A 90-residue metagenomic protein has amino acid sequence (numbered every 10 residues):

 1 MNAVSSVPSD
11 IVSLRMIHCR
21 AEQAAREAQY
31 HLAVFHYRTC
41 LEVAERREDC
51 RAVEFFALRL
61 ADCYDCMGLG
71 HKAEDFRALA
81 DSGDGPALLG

Functional and structural regions predicted by a protein language model:
N2-A3, L41-V43, D81-D84: Amphipathic alpha-helical segments of tetratricopeptide repeats
P8, R15-M16, F55, D75: Residue register of alpha-helical TPR repeats
P8-S9, E48: Structural signature of alpha-solenoid helical repeat scaffolds
A33, T39-C40, A73, L79-A80: Tetratricopeptide repeat
